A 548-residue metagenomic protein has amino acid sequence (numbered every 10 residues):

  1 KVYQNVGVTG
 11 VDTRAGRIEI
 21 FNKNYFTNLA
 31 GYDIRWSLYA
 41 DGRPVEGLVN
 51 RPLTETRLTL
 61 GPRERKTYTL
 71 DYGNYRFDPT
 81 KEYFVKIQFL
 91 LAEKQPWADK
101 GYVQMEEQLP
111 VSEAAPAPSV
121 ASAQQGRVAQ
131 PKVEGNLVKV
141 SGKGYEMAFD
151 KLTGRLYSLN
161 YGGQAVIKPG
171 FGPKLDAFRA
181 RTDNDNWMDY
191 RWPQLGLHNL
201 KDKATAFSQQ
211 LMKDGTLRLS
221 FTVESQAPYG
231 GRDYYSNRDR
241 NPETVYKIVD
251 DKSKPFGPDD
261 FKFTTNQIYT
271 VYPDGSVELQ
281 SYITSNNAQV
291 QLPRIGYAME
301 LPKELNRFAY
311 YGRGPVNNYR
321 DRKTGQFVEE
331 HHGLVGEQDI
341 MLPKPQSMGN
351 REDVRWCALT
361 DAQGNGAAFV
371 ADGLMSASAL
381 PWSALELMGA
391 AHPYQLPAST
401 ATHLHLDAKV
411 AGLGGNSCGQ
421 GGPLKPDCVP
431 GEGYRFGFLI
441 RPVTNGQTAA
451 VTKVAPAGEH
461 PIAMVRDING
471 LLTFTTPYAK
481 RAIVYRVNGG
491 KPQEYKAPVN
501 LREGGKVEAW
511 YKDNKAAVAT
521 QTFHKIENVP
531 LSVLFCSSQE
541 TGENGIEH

Functional and structural regions predicted by a protein language model:
K1-L152, L279, G446-T448, E459-I462: Carbohydrate-binding surfaces of carbohydrate-active enzymes
T27, Y297-A298, F474-T476: Aromatic-lined ligand-binding clefts that engage carbohydrates, nucleic acids, or primary amines
D33-Y39, A298, A482-R486: Beta-strand signatures of extracellular beta-sandwich domains
S37-V45, Y161-Q164, V487-K491, N514: Change "in extracellular beta-sheet-rich domains … of secreted and cell-surface proteins" to "in beta-sheet-rich domains
P62, P79, P273, L501-G504: Surface-exposed loops/turns
K66-L70, Y434, A497-V499: Short strand-edge motifs at loop-to-beta-strand transitions and within beta-strands of extracellular beta-rich domains
D71-T80, Q95, L109-A457: Beta-strand/loop-rich accessory regions of lumenal/periplasmic or secreted enzymes, predominantly carbohydrate-active
G458-H548: Short, compositionally stereotyped local motifs that mark structural "simplifiers"
